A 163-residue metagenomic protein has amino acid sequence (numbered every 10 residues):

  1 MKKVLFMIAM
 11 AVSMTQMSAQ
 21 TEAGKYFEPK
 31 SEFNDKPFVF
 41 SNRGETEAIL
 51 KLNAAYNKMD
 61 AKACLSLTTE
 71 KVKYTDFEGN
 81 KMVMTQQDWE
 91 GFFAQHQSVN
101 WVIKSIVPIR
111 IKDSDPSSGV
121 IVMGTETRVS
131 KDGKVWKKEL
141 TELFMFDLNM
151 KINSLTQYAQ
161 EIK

Functional and structural regions predicted by a protein language model:
M1-E28: Bacterial Sec-dependent N-terminal signal peptides
A9, F77, Q160: Flexible loop residues that form catalytic and substrate-binding hotspots at small-molecule/glycan-binding clefts
Q20-K58: Short, low-complexity N-terminal intrinsically disordered segments enriched in polar/charged residues
G44, A61-K112: A solvent-exposed, acidic/Ser-Thr-rich amphipathic alpha-helical stretch
D60-A61, K134: Residue-level recognition of short, well-ordered coil/turn positions that link secondary-structure elements
S114-G119: A short, glycine/Asx- and small/polar-enriched loop/turn that sits immediately N-terminal to a beta-strand
I121-I162: Exposed beta-sheet edge and beta->alpha loop/turn motif
